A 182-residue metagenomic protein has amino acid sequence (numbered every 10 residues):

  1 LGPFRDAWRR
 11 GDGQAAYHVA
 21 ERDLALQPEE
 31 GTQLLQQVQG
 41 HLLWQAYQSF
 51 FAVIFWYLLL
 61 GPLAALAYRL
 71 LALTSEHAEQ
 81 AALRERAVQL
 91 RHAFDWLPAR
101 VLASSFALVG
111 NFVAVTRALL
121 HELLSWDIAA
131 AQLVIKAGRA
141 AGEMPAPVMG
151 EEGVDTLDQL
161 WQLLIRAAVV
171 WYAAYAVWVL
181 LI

Functional and structural regions predicted by a protein language model:
L1-I182: Hydrophobic N-terminal alpha-helices or hydrophobic patches in metabolic proteins across all domains of life
